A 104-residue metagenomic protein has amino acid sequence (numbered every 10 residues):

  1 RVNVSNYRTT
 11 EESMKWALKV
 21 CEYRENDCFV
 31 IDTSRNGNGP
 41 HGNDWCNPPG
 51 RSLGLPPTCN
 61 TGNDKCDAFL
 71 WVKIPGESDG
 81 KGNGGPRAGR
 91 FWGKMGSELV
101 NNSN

Functional and structural regions predicted by a protein language model:
R1-K94: Surface-exposed substrate-engagement region within the catalytic domains of secreted or surface-exposed extracellular
R90-N104: A recurrent domain-boundary module in secreted/ectodomain proteins
